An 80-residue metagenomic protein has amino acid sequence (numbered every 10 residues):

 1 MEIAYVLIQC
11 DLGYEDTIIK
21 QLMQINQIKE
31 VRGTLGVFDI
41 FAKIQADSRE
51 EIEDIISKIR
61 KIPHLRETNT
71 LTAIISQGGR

Functional and structural regions predicted by a protein language model:
M1-R80: A compositional/biophysical signature of low hydrophobicity enriched in polar/charged and small residues
